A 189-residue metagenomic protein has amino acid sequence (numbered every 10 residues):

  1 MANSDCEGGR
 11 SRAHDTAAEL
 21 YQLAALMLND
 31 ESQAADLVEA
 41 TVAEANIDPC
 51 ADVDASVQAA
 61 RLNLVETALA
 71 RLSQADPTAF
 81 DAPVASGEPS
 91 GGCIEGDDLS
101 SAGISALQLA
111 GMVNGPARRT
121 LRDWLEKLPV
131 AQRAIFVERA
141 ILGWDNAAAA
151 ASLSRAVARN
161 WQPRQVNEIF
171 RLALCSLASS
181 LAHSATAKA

Functional and structural regions predicted by a protein language model:
M1-Q22, S32-A35, N46: A short, charge-rich alpha-helical start-of-domain segment used by transcription regulators
A2-N3, E39-Q58, A75: Sigma70-family region 2
L20, A24, A34-A45, A149 (+1 more regions): Short, small-hydrophobic-rich alpha-helical interface motif
L20, A45, P49, A68-D76 (+2 more regions): Hydrophobic recognition helices of helix-based DNA-binding modules
V53-D54, L62-L99: Arg/Lys-rich amphipathic alpha helix in sigma70-family domain 2
Q108-V113, R119-L128, L177, S184: Short amphipathic alpha-helical boundary/capping segments
D123-S152: Short amphipathic alpha helix immediately N-terminal
A147, A151-A189: DNA-recognition helix of helix-turn-helix
